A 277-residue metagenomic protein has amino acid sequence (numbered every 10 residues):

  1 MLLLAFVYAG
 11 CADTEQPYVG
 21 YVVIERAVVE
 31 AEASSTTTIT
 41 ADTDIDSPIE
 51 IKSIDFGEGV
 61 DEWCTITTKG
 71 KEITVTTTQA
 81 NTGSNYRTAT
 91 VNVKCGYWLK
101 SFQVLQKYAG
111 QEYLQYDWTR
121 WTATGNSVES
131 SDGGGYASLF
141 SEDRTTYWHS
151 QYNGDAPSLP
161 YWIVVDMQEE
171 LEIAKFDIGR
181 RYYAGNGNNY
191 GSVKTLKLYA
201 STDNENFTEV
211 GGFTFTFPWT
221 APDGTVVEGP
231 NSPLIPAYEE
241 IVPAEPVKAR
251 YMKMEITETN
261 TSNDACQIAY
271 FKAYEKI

Functional and structural regions predicted by a protein language model:
V7-G10: C-terminal motif of bacterial Sec signal peptides marking the signal peptidase cleavage site
A12-I39, L99-S141, R181-K197, E255-I277: Juxtadomain low-complexity/linker regions and immediately adjacent membrane-anchoring helices
E15, V22, I39-T74: Surface-exposed binding patches on compact interaction domains or structured appendages
T37-T43, A89-V93, F176: Buried hydrophobic-core signal for structured, non-transmembrane domains
Q79-Y86, E245-K248: Surface-exposed, short loops/turns at beta-strand junctions within beta-sandwich domains
G83-Y97: A short beta-strand micro-motif common to beta-rich folds, especially ectodomain repeats
S141-G211, P236-I277: Aromatic, loop-rich ligand-recognition surfaces of beta-strand-rich domains
V210-V242: Extracellular carbohydrate recognition and processing domains and analogous Trp-centered ligand-binding platforms
